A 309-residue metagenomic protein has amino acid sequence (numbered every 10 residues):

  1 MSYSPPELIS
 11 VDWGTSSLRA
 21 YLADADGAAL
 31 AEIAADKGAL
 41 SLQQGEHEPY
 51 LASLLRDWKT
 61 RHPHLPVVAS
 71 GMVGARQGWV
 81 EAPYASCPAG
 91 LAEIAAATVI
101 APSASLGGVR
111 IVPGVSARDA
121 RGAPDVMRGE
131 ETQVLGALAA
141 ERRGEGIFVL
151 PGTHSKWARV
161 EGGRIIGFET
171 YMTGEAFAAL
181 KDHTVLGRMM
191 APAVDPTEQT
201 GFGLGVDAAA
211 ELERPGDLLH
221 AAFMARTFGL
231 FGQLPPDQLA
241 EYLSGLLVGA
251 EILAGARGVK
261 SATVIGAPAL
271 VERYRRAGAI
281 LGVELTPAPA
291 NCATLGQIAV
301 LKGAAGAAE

Functional and structural regions predicted by a protein language model:
Y3, E7-E46: Short glycine-rich, Thr/Ser-proximal phosphate-binding strand/loop in the N-terminal lobe of ATP-dependent enzymes
L8-D12, P66-V68, G146-L150, T263-V264: Short glycine-aspartate micro-motif
S17, K260-A277: Glycine-rich phosphate-binding loops at beta-strand->alpha-helix junctions
A29-L65, G74-E81, R188-M189: N-terminal phosphate-binding loop and adjacent alpha-helix
L42, V115-L212: Glycine-rich phosphate-binding loop plus the immediately following alpha-helix
W58-P124, G162: Short beta-strand-loop/turn "lid" adjacent to the catalytic site in phosphate-handling enzymes
E211-A250: Adenine-nucleotide phosphate-binding core of ATP-dependent small-molecule kinases
T286-E309: Glycine-rich phosphate-binding/hydrolytic loop that grips phosphoryl groups
